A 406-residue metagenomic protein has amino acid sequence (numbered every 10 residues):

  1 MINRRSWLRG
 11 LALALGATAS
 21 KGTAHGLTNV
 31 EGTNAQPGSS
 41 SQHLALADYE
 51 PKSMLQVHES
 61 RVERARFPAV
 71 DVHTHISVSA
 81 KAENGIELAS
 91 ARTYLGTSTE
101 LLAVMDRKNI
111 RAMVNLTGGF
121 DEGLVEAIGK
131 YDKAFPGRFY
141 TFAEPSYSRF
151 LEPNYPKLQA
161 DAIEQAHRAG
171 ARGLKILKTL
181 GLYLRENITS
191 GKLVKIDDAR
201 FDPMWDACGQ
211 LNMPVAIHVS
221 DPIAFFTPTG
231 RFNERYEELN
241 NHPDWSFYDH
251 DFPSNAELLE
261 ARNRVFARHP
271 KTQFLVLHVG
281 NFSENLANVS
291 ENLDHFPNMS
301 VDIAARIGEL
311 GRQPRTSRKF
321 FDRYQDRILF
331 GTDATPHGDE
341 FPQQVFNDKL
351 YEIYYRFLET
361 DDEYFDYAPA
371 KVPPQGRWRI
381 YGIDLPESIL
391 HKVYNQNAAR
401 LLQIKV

Functional and structural regions predicted by a protein language model:
M1-I2: Secretory targeting signals
S6-T28: N-terminal export signals
W7-L8, L27-A134, K157: An N-terminally biased module of ancient metal coordination in phosphate/nucleic-acid-related enzymes
L27, S40, A45-S53, L95 (+3 more regions): H/E-rich (His + Asp/Glu) clusters that bind or coordinate divalent metals
S39-S53, G123-W245, P297: Active-site gating/metal-coordination segments in enzymes
V70-T74, M113-N115, T141-A143, L174 (+4 more regions): Hydrophobic faces of well-ordered beta-strands that scaffold small-molecule active sites in alpha/beta enzyme cores
H73, M105, A166, C208 (+2 more regions): Conserved, mostly hydrophobic/aromatic
V78-K81, S90-G96, N115-E126, S148-L158 (+4 more regions): Acidic-and-aromatic substrate-binding clefts and catalytic sites of carbohydrate-active enzymes
